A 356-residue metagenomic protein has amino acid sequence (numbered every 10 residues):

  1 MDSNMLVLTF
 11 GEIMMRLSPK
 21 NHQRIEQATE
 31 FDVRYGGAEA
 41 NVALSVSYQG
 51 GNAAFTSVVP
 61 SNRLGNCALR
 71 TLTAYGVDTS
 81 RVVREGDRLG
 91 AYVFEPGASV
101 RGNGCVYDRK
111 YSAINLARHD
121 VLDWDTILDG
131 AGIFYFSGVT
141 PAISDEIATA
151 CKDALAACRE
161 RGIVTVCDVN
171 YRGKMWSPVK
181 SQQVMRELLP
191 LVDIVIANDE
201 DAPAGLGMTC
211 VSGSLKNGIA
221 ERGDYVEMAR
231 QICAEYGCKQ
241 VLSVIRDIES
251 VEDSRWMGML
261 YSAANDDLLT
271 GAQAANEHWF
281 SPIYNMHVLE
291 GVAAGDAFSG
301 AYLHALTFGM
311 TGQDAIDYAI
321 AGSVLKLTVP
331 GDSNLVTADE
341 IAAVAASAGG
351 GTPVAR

Functional and structural regions predicted by a protein language model:
M1-V77, A98-V100, A117-H119, T270-G271 (+2 more regions): Glycine-rich phosphate/adenosyl-contacting loop at the front of the ribokinase-like
D2-V7, G213-R356: Conserved phosphate-binding/catalytic region of the ribokinase-like
L17, G205-L206, V344: Residues that scaffold the ATP/ADP-binding catalytic core of kinase and kinase-like folds
V46, N198, G295: Short, conserved phosphate/pyrophosphate- and ester-handling motifs at nucleotide-, phospho-/glycolipid
N52-G138, A342-R356: Conserved N-terminal subdomain of the carbohydrate kinase-like
S61-V77, C158, Q182-V192, S250-N265: Short, electropositive alpha-helical surface patch
I133, V139-Q231, Y236-S254: Conserved beta-alpha-beta core of the PfkB/ribokinase-like small-molecule kinase fold
